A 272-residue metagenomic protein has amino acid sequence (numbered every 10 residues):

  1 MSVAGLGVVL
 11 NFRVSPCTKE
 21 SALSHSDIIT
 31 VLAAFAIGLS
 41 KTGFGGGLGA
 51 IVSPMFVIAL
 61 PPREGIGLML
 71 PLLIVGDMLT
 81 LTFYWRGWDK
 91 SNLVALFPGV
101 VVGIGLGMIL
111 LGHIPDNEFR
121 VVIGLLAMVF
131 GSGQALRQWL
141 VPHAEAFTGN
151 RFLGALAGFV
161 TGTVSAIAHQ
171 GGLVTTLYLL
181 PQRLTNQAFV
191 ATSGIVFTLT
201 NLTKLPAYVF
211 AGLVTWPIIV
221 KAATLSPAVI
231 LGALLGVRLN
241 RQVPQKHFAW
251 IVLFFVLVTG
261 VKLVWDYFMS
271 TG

Functional and structural regions predicted by a protein language model:
K19-A59, H143-S193: Selected transmembrane alpha-helices and immediately adjacent juxtamembrane segments of polytopic inner-membrane
S26-D27, V57-I74, E118-A127, F159-A168 (+1 more regions): Structural signature of hydrophobic alpha-helical transmembrane segments
L32, A36, P71-M78, V94 (+9 more regions): Hydrophobic residues within alpha-helical transmembrane segments of multi-pass solute transporters/permease subunits
L68-D116, L202-K246: Selective hydrophobic functional segments
D77-W85, G124-F147, R238, V258-G272: Transmembrane helix exit motif
D89-A95, H113-M128, R137-L140, A144 (+2 more regions): Loop-to-transmembrane alpha-helix entry segments
K90-V100, V122-G124, T148-A155, A188-G194 (+1 more regions): Cytoplasmic-side transmembrane-helix entry/capping segments in multi-pass membrane proteins
P181-L184, A188-Y208, I219-V220: Hydrophobic alpha-helical transmembrane segments of multi-pass integral membrane proteins, especially transporters
